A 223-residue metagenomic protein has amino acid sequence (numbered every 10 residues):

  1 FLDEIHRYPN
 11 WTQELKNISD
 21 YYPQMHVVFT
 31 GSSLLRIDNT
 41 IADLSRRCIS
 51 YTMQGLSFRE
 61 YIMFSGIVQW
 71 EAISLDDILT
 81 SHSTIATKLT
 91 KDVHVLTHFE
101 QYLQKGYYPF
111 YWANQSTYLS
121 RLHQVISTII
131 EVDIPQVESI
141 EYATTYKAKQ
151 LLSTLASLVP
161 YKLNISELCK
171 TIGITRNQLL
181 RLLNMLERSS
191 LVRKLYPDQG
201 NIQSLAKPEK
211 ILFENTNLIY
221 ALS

Functional and structural regions predicted by a protein language model:
F1-N10: Conserved P-loop NTPase "ATPase switch" module shared by AAA+ and STAND
R7, S33-L35, F58, L218-I219: Short, solvent-exposed loop/turn segments at secondary-structure junctions
Q13-N17: A short acidic, amphipathic alpha-helical/loop segment
D20-I41, L186: Sensor-1/coupling segment of RecA-like P-loop NTPase cores
V28, I49-Y51, L212: Hydrophobic/aromatic beta-strand patches that form the interior of the parallel beta-sheet core in alpha/beta enzyme
S32, N39-A148, A156: Interdomain motor-coupling "hinge/lid" segment immediately C-terminal to the ATP-binding subdomain of NTP-driven enzymes
W112-S223: Accessory nucleic acid-recognition modules appended to NTPase machines
